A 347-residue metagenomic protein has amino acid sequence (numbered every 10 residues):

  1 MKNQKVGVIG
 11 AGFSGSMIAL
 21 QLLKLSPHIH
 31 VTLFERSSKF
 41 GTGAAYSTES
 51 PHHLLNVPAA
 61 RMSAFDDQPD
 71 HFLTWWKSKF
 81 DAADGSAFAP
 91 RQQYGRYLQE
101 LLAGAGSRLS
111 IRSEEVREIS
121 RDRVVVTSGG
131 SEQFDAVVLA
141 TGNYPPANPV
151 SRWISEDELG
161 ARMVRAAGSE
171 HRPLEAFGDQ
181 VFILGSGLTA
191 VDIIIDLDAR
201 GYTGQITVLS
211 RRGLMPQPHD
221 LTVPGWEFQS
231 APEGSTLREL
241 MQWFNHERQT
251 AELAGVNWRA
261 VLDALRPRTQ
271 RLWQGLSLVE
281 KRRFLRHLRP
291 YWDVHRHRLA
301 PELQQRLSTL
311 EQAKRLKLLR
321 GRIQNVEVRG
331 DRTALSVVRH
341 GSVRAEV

Functional and structural regions predicted by a protein language model:
M1-S38, A44, D81-S235, N245-V347: Flavin (primarily FAD) cofactor-binding/catalytic cores of flavoenzymes
S47-H71, P224-E239, E302: N-terminal glycine-rich dinucleotide-binding loop that anchors FAD/FMN and/or NAD(P) in oxidoreductases
D66-W76, D81-A83: N-terminal accessory alpha/beta regions
